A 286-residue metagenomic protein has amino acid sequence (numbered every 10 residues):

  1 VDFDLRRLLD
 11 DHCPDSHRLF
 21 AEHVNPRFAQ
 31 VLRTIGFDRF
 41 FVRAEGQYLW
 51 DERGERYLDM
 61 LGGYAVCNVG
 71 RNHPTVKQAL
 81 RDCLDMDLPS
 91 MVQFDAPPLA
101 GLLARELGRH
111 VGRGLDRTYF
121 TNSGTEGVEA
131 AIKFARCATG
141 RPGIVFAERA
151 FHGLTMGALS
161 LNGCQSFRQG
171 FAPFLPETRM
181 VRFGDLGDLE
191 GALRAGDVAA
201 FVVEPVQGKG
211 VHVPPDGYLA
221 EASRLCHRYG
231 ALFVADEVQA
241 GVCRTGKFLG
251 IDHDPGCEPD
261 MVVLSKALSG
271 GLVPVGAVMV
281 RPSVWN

Functional and structural regions predicted by a protein language model:
V1-N286: Conserved N-terminal phosphate-binding loop of PLP-dependent enzymes in the Aspartate aminotransferase
